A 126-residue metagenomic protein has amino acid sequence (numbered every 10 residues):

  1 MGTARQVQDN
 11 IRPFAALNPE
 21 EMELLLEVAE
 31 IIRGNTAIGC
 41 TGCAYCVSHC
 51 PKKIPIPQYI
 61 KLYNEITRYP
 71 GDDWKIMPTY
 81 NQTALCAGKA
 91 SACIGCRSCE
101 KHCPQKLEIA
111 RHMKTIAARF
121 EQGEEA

Functional and structural regions predicted by a protein language model:
M1-A126: Structured C-terminal cap/extension of enzyme domains
